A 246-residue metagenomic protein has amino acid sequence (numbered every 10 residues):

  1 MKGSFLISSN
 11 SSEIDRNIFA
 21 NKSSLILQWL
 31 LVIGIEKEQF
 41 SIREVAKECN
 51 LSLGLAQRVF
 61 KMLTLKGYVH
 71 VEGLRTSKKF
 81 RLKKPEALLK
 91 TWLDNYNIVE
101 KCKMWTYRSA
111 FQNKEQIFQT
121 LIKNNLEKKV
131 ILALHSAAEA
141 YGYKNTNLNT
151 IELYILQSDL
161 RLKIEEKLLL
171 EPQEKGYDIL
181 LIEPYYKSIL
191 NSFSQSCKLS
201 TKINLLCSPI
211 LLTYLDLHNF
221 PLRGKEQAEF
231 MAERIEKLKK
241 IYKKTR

Functional and structural regions predicted by a protein language model:
M1-K2, N97-R246: Long, low-complexity, charge-rich intrinsically disordered regions
G3-Q28: Short alpha-helical segments that sit at the start of domains
L30-G34: Short helix-to-turn junction characteristic of helix-turn-helix DNA-binding domains, especially the helix
E36-C49: Short acidic, hydrophobic short linear motifs in intrinsically disordered regions
M62: Alpha-helical DNA-recognition elements
K66-Y68: Glycine-centered, phosphate/nucleic-acid-interacting loop/turn motifs that mediate DNA/RNA or nucleotide
E72-N95: Short, Lys/Arg-rich nucleic-acid/phosphate-binding segment
